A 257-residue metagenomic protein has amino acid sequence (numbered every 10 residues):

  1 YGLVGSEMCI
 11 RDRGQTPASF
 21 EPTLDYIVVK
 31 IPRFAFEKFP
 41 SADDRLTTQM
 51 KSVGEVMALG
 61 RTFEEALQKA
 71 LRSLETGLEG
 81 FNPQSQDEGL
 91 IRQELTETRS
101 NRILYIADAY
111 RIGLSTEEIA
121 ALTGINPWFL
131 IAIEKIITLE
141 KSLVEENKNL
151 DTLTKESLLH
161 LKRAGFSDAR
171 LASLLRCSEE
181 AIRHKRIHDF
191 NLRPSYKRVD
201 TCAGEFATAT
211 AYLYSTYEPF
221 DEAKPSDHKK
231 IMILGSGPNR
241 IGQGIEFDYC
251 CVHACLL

Functional and structural regions predicted by a protein language model:
Y1-G5, C9-I10: Single conserved hydrophobic/aromatic residue that forms the stacking wall/gate of nucleotide- or nucleobase-binding
R11-D25: A glycine-rich beta-turn/hairpin centered on an aromatic-Pro dipeptide
A18-S19, T47-Q49, T98, E222-P225: Replace "in large, NTP-powered and nucleic-acid-processing enzymes" with "in large, NTP-powered factors and other
P22, L59-T208: Terminal amphipathic helices with adjacent charged low-complexity linkers/tails
P22-E79: Mobile "lid/hinge" segments at catalytic clefts and subdomain interfaces of large enzymes
E37-P40, L67-Q68, N82, A169-R170 (+2 more regions): Short helix/loop capping segments that flank catalytic or ligand/cofactor-binding pockets
T48-M50, F81-L90, K141, I231-G242: Gly-rich Lys/Arg/Thr-decorated short loops/hinges at beta-loop-alpha junctions or inter-strand turns that position
H184-K185, F190, K197-L257: ATP-binding N-terminal substructure of ATP-dependent carboxylate-amine bond-forming enzymes
